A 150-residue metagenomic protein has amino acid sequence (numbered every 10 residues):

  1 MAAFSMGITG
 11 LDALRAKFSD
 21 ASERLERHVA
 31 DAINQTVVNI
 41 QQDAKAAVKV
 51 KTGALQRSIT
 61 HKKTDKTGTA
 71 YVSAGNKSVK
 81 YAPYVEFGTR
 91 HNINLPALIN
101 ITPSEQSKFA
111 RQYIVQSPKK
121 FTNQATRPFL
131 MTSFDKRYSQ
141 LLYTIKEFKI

Functional and structural regions predicted by a protein language model:
M1-I150: Short, Lys/Arg-rich flexible segments
